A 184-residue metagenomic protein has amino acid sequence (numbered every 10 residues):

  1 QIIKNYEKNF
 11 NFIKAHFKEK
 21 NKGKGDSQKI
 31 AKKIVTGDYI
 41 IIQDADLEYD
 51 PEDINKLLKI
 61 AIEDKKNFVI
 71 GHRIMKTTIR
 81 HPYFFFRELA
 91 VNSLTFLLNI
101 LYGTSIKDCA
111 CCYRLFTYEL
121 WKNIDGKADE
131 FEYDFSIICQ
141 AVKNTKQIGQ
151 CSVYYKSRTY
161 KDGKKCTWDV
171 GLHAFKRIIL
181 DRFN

Functional and structural regions predicted by a protein language model:
Q1-H16: Acidic donor-binding segment of Leloir-type glycosyltransferases
I2, E52, K176-N184: Terminal low-complexity segments of carbohydrate-biosynthetic enzymes
F10-I13, K65, G103, T145: A generic structural signal for alpha->beta connector loops
K18-I34, Y39, P51-F131, S157-F175: Acceptor/aglycone-binding surface of glycosyltransferases and processive sugar-polymer synthases
K18-K20, A45, C151-V153: Cofactor-binding loops of NAD(P)H-dependent oxidoreductases, dominated by short-chain dehydrogenase/reductases
A31, D46, T117, A141 (+1 more regions): Residue-level signature of catalytic and energy-coupling elements of molecular machines, predominantly ATP/GTP-dependent
T104-S105, K127-D129, I138-K156: Catalytic donor-sugar/metal-binding loop of nucleotide-sugar-dependent glycosyltransferases
